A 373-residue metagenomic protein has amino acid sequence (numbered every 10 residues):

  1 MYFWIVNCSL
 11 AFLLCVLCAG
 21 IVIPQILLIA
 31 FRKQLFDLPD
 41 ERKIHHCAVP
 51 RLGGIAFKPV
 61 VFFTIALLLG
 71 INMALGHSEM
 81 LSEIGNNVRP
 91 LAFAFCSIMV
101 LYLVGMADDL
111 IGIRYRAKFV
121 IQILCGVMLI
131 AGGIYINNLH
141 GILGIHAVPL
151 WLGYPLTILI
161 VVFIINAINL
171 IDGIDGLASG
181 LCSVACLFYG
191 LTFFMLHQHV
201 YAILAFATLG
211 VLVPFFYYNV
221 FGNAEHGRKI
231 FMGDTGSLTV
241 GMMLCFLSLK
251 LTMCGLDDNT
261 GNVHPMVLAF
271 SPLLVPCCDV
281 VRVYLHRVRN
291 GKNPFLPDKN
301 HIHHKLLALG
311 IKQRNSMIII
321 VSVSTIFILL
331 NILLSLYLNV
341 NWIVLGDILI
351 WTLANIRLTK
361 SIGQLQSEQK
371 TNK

Functional and structural regions predicted by a protein language model:
Y2-Q34, K58-A74, E79-M80, I84-V88 (+2 more regions): Alpha-helical transmembrane segments
L38-L52, R228-G233: Juxtamembrane helix-capping/reentrant segments at transmembrane boundaries
S82-L124, L129: Hydrophobic alpha-helical hairpins/lids featuring a short glycine-rich hinge
P90-A92, V148-T157, H264: Membrane-interfacial loop-to-helix junctions in multi-pass transporters
I111, G141-V148: Membrane interface segments of multi-pass transport proteins and intramembrane proteases
N137-G144, M253: Juxtamembrane/interfacial segments at transmembrane-helix boundaries in multi-pass membrane proteins
P155-A167, A178: Function-critical hydrophobic alpha-helical transmembrane segments in multi-pass membrane proteins
